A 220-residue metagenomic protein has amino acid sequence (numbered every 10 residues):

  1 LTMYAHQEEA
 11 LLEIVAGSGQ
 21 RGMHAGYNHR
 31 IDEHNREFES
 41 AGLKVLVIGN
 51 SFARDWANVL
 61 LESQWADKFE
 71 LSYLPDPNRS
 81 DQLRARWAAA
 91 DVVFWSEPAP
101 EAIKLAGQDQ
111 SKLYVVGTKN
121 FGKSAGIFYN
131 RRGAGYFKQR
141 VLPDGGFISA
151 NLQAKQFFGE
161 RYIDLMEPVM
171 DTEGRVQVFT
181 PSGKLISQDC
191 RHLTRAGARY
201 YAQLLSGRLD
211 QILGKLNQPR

Functional and structural regions predicted by a protein language model:
L1-R220: Extracellular/periplasmic envelope-modification machinery, especially enzymes that add or remove acyl/ester groups on
